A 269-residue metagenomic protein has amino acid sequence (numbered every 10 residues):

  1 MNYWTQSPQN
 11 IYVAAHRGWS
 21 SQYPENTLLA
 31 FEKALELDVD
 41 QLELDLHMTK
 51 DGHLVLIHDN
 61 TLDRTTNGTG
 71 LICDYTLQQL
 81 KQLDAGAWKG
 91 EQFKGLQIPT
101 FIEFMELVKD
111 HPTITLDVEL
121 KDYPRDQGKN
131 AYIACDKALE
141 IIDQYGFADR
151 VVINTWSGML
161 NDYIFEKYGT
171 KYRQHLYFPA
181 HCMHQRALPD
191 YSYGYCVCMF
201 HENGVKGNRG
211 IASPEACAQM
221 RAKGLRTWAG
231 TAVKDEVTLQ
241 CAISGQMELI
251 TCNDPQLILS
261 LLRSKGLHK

Functional and structural regions predicted by a protein language model:
M1-K269: Phosphate-group recognition and catalysis centered on beta-loop-alpha active-site segments
